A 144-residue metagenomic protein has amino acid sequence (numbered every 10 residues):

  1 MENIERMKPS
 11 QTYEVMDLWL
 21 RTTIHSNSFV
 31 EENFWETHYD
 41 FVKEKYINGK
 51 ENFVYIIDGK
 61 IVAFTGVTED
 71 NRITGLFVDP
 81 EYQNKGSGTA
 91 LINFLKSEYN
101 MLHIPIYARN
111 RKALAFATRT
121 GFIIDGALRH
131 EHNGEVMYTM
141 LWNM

Functional and structural regions predicted by a protein language model:
E2-D17: A short beta-loop-alpha structural element at the N-terminal edge of CoA-dependent acyl/N-acetyltransferase catalytic
L20-K43: Conserved GNAT-fold acetyl-CoA-binding loop/helix
F41-V54, R72: A short helix-loop-beta-strand connector motif used in the catalytic cores of GNAT acetyltransferases and, in some
K50-A63, T68: Conserved beta-hairpin
I73-Q83, I106-Y107: A short, internal acetyl-CoA/4′-phosphopantetheine-binding micro-motif in the GNAT/acyltransferase core
V78, N84-S97, A115, R119: Conserved acetyl-CoA-binding loop-helix of GNAT-fold acetyltransferases
S97-R109: Conserved GNAT acetyl-CoA-binding A-motif
P105-Y107, I123-T139: Conserved catalytic-core motifs of GNAT/GCN5-like acyltransferases
